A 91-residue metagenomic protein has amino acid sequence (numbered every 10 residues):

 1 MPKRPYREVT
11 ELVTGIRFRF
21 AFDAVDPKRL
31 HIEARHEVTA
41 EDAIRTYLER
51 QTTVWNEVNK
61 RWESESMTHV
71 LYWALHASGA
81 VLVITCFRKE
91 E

Functional and structural regions predicted by a protein language model:
M1-E91: Ribonuclease/tRNase effector modules and their secretory precursors
